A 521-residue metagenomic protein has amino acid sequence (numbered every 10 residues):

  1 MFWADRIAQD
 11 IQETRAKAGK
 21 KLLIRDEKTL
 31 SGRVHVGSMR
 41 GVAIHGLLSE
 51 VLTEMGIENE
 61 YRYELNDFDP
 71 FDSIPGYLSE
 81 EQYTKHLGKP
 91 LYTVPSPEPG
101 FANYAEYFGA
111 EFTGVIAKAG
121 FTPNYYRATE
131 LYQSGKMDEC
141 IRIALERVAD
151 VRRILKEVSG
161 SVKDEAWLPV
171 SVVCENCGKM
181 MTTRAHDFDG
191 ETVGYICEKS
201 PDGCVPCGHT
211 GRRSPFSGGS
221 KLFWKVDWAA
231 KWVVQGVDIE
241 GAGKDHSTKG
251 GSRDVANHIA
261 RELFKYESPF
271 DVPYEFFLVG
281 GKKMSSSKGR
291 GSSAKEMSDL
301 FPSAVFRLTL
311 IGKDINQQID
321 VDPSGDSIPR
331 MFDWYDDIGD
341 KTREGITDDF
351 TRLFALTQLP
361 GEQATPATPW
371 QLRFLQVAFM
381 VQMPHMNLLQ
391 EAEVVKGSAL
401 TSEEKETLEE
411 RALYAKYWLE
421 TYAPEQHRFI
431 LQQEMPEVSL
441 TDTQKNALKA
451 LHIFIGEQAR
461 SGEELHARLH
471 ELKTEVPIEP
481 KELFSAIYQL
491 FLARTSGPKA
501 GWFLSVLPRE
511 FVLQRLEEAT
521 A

Functional and structural regions predicted by a protein language model:
M1-G19, V34, E60-R62, R152 (+2 more regions): Basic, alpha-helical terminal appendages of large translation-related enzymes
M1-S79, A229-T248: N-terminal catalytic cores of NTP/NDP-binding nucleotidyl/phosphoryl-transfer enzymes
D26-V34, Y126, V234-D245, L278 (+4 more regions): Glycine- and acidic
E50-E58, E262-S268, A521: Secondary-structure transition/capping motifs at alpha-helix termini and the adjoining loop/turn into the next element
D69-H86, C140-I141, K283, G289: Charged, often glycine-rich, active-site loop that binds/positions anionic groups
Q82-V115, A119: A glycine-rich helix N-cap at a beta->alpha junction
F121-Y125, T129-P273, L278-S285, A294: Active-site cores that bind ATP or allylic diphosphates and position pyrophosphate for catalysis
T248, R253, E275-P424, L492-A521: Catalytic adenosine-cofactor/nucleotide-binding cores of aminoacyl-tRNA synthetases and other
